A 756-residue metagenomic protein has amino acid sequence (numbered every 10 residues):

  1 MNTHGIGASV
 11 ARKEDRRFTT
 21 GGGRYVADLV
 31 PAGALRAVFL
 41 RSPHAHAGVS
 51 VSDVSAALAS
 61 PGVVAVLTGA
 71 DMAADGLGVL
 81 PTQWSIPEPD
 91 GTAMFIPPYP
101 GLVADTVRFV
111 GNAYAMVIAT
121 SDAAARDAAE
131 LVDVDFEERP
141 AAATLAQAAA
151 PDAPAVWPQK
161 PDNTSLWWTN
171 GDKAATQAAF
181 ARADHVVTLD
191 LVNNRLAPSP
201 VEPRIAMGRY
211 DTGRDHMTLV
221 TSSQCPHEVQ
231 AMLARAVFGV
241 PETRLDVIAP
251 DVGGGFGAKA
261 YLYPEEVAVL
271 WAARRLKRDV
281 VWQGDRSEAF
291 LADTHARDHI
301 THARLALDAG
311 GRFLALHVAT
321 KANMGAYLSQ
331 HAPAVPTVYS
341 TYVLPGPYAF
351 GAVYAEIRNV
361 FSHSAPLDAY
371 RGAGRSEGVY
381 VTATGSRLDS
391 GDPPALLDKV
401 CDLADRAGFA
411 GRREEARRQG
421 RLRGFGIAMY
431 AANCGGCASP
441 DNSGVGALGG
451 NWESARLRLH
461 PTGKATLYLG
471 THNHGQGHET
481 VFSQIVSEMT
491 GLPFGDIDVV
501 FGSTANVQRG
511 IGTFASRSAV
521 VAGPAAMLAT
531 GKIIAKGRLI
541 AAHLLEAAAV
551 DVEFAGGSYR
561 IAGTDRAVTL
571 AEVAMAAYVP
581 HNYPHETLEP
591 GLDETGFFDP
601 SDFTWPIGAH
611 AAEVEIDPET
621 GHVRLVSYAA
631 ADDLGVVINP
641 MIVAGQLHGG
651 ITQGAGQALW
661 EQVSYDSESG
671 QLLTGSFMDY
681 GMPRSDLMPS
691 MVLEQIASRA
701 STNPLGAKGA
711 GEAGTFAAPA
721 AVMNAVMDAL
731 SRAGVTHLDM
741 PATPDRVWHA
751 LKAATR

Functional and structural regions predicted by a protein language model:
M1-S165, R275: Flexible, low-hydrophobicity surface segments
A8, E14-R17, Q83-P97, N163-A206 (+4 more regions): Glycine-rich loop/linker segments at domain edges
R16-R17, E130-E137, Q224-P226, A231 (+7 more regions): Extended active-site and interfacial segments that coordinate phosphate-rich ligands in large catalytic machineries
G69-A70, T92, G239-R244, R274-V280 (+5 more regions): C-terminal catalytic domains of large/alpha subunits in multi-subunit enzymes
R139, A249-D251, A258-G346: Conserved beta-strand/loop scaffold segments within soluble protein domains that form the structured core and edges
P154-V237, A383-K464, L673-E694: Helix-loop-helix junctions that connect adjacent transmembrane helices in secondary transporters/permeases, recognized
S223-P226, D251-G255, G284-T294, T320-G325 (+6 more regions): Acidic, glycine-rich active-site loops and adjacent beta-strand->loop/helix elements that engage anionic groups
V229-L233, R244-I248, V252, F256 (+7 more regions): Extended, hydrophobic alpha-helical segments in both membrane/secreted and soluble proteins
